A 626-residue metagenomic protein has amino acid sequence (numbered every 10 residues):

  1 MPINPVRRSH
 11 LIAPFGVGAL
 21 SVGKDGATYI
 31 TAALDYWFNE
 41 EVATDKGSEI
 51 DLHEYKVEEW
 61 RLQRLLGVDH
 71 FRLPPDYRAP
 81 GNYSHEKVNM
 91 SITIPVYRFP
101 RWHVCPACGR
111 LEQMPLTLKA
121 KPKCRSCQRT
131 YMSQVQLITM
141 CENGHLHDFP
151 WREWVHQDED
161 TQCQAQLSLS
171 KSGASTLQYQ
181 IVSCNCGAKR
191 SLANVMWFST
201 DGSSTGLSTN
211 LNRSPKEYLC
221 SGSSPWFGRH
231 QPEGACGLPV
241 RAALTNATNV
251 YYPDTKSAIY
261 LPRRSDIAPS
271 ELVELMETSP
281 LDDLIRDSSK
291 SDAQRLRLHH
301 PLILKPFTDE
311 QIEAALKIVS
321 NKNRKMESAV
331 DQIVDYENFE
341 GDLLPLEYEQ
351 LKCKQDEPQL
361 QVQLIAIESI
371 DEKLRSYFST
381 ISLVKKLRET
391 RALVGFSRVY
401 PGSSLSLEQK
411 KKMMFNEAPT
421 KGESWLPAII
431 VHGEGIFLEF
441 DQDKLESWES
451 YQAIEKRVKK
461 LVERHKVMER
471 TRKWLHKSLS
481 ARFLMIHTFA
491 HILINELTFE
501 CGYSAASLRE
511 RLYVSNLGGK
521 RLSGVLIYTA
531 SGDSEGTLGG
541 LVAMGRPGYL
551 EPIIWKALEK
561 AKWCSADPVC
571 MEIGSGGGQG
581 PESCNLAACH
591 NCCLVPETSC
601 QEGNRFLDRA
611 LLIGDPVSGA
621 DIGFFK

Functional and structural regions predicted by a protein language model:
M1-V155, Q166-G173, Q178, N212-K626: Extended, well-ordered protein cores
Q128-Y131, A188-V195: Short Cys/His-rich micro-motifs in 6-15 aa windows
D158-C163, S204: Short, surface-exposed linear segments at secondary-structure transitions and domain or protein termini
V182-C186: C-terminal interaction appendages of subunits in large macromolecular complexes
K189, M196-F198, P225, C236: Extended acidic/polar, glycine-enriched regions that form or flank non-catalytic beta-rich accessory modules
T200-D201, A530: Short loop/turn motifs enriched for small/polar and acidic residues
S203-L207, T248: Nucleic-acid endo/exonuclease domains
